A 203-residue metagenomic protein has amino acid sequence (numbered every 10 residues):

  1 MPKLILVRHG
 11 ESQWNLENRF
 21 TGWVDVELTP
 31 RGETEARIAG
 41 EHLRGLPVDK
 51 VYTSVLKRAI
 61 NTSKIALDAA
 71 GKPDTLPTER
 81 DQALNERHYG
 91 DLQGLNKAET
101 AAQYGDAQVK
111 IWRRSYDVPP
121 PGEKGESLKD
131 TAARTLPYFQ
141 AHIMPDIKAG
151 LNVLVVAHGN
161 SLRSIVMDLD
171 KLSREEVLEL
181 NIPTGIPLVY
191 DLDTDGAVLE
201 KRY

Functional and structural regions predicted by a protein language model:
K3-H9: Short, hydrophobic/glycine-enriched beta-strand segments
L4, I60, A69-A70, P137-V198: Active-site-adjacent alpha-helix immediately C-terminal to a catalytic or transition-state-stabilizing loop
S12-D25: Glycine-rich N-terminal loop/short-helix segment of MobA-like nucleotidyltransferase
G22-I38: Short catalytic helix/loop segments, enriched in acidic residues and glycine and frequently bearing histidine
T29, E33, Y52, L56 (+2 more regions): Amphipathic, non-transmembrane alpha-helical scaffold segments
I38-K110, M167-P183, P187-D191: Phosphate-coordination/substrate-recognition cap region in phosphate-metabolizing enzymes
Q108-D130: Short glycine/proline- and acidic residue-enriched helix-loop micro-motifs that form flexible lids or anion-recognition
